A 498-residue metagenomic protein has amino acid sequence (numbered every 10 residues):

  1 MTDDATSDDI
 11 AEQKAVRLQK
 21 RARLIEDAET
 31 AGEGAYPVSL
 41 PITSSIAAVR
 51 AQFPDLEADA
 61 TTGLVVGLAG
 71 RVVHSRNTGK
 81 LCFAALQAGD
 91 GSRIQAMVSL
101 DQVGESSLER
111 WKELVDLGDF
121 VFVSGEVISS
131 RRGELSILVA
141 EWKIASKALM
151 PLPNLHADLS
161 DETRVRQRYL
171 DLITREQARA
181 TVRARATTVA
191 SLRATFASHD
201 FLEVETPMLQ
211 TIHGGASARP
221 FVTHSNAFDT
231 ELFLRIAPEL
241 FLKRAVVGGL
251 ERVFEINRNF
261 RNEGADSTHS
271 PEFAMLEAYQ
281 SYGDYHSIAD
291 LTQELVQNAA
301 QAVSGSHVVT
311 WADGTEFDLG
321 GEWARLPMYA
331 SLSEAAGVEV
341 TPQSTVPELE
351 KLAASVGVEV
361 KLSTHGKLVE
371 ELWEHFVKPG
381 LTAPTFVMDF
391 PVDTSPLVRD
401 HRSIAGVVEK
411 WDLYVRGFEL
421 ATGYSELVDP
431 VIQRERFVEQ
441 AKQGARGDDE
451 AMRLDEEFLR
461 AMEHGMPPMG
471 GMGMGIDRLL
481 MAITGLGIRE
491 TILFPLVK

Functional and structural regions predicted by a protein language model:
M1-K498: Class II aminoacyl-tRNA synthetase catalytic cores and aaRS-like
